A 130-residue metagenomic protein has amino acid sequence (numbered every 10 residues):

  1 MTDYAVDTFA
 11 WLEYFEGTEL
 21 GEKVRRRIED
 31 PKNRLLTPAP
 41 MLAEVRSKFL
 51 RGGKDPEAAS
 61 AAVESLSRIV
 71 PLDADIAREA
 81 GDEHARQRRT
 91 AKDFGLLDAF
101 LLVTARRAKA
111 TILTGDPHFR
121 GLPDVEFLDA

Functional and structural regions predicted by a protein language model:
M1, L102-A130: Acidic, PIN/NYN-like endoribonuclease modules and their adjacent C-terminal/linker elements
M1-T37, K48-A61: Short, well-structured N-terminal submotif of metal-dependent ribonuclease cores
T2, P31-L35, S67-R68, R106-T111: Short active-site oxyanion
V6-D7, T37-P38, F94-G95, D116: Histidine- and aromatic-rich ligand-binding microenvironments
W11-L12, L42, A77, F119-R120: A generic structural signal for short hydrophobic patches within well-formed alpha-helices
G21, L42, S60, A77-A80 (+1 more regions): A general structural signal for well-ordered alpha-helical segments in protein cores
I69-L113: Active-site neighborhoods of divalent-metal-dependent phosphate/nucleic-acid chemistry enzymes
